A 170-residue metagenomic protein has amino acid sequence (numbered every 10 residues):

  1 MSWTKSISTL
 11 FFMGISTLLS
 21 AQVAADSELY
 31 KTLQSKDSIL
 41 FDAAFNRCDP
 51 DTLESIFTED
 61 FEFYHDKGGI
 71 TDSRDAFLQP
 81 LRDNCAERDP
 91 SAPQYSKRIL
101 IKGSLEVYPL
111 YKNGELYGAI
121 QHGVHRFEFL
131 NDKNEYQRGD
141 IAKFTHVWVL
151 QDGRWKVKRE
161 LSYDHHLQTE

Functional and structural regions predicted by a protein language model:
M1-E28, T32: Bacterial Sec-dependent N-terminal signal peptides
A21-S38, P50, H165-T169: Sec-dependent signal peptide cleavage junction
E28-K31, D49-I120, V124, Y136-R138: A solvent-exposed, acidic/Ser-Thr-rich amphipathic alpha-helical stretch
F57, H125-F127, L161-D164: Short beta-strand segments enriched in hydrophobic/aromatic residues within well-folded beta-rich domains
D72, E128-L130, H165-Q168: A short local loop/turn or secondary-structure capping micro-motif enriched for an aromatic residue
H125-N131, W148: Beta-strand elements of well-folded, non-transmembrane domains
G139-Q168: Short beta-strand edge/turn micro-motifs at domain boundaries
